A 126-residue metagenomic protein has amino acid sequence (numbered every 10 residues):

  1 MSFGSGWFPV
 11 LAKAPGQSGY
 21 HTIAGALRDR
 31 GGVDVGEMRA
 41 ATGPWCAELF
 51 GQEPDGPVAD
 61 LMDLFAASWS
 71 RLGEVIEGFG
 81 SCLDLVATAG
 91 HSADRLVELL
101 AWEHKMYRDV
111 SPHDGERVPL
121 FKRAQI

Functional and structural regions predicted by a protein language model:
M1-I126: HhH-family (HhH-GPD) DNA N-glycosylase catalytic core used in base-excision repair
